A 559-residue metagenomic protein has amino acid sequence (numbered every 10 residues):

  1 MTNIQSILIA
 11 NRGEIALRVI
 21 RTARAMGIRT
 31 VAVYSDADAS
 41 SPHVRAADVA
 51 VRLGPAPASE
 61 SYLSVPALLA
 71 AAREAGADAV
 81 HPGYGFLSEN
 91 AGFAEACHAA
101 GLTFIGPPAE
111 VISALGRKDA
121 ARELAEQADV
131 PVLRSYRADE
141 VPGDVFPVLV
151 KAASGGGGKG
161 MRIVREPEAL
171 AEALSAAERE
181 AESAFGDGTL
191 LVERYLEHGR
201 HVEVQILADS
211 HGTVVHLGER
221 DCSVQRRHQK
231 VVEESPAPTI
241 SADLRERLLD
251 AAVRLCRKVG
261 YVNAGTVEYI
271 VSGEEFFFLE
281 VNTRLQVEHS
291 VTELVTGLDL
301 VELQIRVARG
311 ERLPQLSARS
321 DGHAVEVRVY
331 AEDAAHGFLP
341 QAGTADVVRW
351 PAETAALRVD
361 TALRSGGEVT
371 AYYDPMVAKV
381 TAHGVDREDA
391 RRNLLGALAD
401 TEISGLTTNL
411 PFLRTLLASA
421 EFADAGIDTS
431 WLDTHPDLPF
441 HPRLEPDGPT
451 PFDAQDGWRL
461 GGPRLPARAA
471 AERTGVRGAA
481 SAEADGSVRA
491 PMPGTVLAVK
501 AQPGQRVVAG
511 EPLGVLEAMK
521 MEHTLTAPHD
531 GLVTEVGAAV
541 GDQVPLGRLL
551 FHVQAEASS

Functional and structural regions predicted by a protein language model:
M1-V267, V271-Q286: N-terminal beta-alpha lobe that positions the nucleotide/phosphoryl donor in ATP/NTP-coupled carboxylate activation
G83, D187-E193, Y261-V267, L313-S320 (+1 more regions): Flexible, glycine/charged-enriched surface loops at secondary-structure junctions
F86, N90, A114, E193-R200 (+5 more regions): A glycine-rich phosphate-binding loop feature that marks nucleotide/adenosyl-phosphate handling sites
M161-I163, R194, I240, M376-V385 (+2 more regions): Short, well-ordered beta-strand elements within core beta-sheets of diverse protein domains
S210-H211, R245-F276, D346, E353-T401: Long hydrophobic segments that form regular secondary structure
I240-E274, N282-A334, T415: Active-site "cap" helix and flanking loop/linker of ATP-utilizing ligase/carboxylase catalytic domains
L313, S317-Y373, G426, S430 (+2 more regions): Glycine-rich active-site loop/lid that clamps phosphate-bearing ligands
R349, L395-D530, G537-A539, Q543-S559: Flexible, low-complexity "carrier/transfer arms" centered on conserved reactive residues that transiently bear covalent
